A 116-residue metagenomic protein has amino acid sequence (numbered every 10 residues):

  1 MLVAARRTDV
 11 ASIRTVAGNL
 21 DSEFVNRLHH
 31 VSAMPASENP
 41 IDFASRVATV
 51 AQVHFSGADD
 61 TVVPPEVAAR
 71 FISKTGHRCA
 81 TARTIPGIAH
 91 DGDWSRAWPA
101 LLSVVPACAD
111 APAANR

Functional and structural regions predicted by a protein language model:
M1-T8, I13: Short glycine-enriched nucleophile-adjacent loop and the immediately C-terminal alpha-helix near the catalytic center
V3-A4, Q52, A109: Generic low-polarity alpha-helical segments
S12, A17-C79, R83-P86: The feature captures the conserved acid-bearing segment of alpha/beta-hydrolase catalytic domains
E66-R116: C-terminal catalytic histidine-bearing segment of alpha/beta-hydrolase fold enzymes
